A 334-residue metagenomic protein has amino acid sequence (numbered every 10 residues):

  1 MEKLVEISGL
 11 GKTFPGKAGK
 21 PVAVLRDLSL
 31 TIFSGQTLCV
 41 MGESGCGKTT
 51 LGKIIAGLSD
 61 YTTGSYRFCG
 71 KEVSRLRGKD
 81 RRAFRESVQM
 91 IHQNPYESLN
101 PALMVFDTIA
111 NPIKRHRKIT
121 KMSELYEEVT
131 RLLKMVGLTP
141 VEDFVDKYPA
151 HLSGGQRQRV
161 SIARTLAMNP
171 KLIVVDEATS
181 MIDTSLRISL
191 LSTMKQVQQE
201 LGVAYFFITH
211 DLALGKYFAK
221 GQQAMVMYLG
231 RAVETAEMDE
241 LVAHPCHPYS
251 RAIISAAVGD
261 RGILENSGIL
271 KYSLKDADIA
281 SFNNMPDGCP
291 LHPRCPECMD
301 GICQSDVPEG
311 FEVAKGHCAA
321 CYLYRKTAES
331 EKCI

Functional and structural regions predicted by a protein language model:
K3, E237-I334: Short catalytic/signature loops enriched in Gly
A18, V73-Q89, R115, E240-P245 (+1 more regions): ABC ATPase NBD coupling module
G64-E72: Conserved ABC transporter NBD signature motif
Y148-L152, Q156: Conserved ABC ATPase signature
A167-K171: A short, proline-enriched helix->beta-strand linker immediately N-terminal to the Walker B motif in ABC-type P-loop
I182, L186-E265: P-loop NTP-binding/switch modules centered on Walker-like glycine-rich loops
